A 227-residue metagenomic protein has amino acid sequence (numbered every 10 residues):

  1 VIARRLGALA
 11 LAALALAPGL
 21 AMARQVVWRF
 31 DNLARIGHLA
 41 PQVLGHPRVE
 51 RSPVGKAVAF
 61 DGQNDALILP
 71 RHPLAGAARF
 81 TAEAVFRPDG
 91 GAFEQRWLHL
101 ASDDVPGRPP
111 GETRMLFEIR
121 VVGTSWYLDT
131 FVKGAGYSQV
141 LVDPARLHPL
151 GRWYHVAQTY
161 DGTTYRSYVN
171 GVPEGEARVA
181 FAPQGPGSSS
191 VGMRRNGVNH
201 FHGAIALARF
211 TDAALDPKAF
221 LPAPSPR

Functional and structural regions predicted by a protein language model:
A8-A17: Bacterial N-terminal signal peptides
R24-A40, Q63-L128, L150, T164-Y165 (+2 more regions): Extracellular glycan-recognition modules
E50-G62: Short carbohydrate-recognition loop motifs
D129-H155: Short, aromatic/His-centered strand-loop micro-motif at the edge of beta-sheets
R152-R166: Localized edge beta-strand/strand-to-loop motifs within extracellular or lumenal beta-rich domains
Y168-G171: Short strand-turn-strand beta-turns centered on an Asx-Gly dipeptide
A177-A204: Flexible glycan-contacting loops in extracellular carbohydrate-active proteins
